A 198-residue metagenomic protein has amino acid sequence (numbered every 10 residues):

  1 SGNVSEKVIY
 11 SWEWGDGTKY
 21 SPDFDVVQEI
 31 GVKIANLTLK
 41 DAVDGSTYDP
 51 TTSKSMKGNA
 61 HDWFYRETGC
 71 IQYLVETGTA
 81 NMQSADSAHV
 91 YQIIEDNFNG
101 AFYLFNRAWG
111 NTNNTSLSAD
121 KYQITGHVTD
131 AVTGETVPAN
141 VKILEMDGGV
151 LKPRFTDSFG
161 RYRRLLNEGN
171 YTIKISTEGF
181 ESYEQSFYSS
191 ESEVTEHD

Functional and structural regions predicted by a protein language model:
S1-Y122, H127: Metallocarboxypeptidase
L117-A119, F155-D157, L166-E168, S190-S192: Surface-exposed coil/turn segments at beta-strand junctions on protein surfaces, enriched
A119-K121, G126-A139, R161: Structural motif
E135-N167: Short, acidic Ser/Thr/Gly-rich low-complexity loop/linker segments typical of extracellular and cell-surface proteins
K152-P153, Q185-Y188: Beta-strand-rich interaction surfaces with strong enrichment in secreted/lumenal proteins
Y162-R164, Y183, T195-H197: Short strand-edge motifs at loop-to-beta-strand transitions and within beta-strands of extracellular beta-rich domains
E168-G179, E184: A short, solvent-exposed beta-strand micro-motif common in secreted/extracellular proteins
Y188-D198: Extracellular beta-sheet/turn segments enriched in Thr/Pro/Gly and aliphatic residues
